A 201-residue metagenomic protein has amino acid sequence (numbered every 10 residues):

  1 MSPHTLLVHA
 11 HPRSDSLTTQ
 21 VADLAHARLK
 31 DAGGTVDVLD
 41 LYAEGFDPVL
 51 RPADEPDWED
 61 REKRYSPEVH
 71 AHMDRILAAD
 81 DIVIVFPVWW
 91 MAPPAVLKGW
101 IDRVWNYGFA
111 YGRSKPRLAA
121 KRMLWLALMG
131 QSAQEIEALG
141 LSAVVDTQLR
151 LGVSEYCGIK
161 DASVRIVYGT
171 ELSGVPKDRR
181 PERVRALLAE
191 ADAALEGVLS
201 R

Functional and structural regions predicted by a protein language model:
M1-F109, K177, P181-R201: N-terminal beta1-alpha1-beta2 submodule of the flavodoxin-like/Rossmannoid cofactor-binding fold
S2, G33-T35, A120, G158-D161: A generic structural signal for alpha->beta connector loops
S2-L6, L128-Q131, V167-V175: A short small-residue
T5-L6, D37, R122-L124, S163: A structural signal for isolated positions on well-ordered beta-strands in alpha/beta enzyme cores
R13-S14, E44, G112, Q131 (+1 more regions): Surface-exposed, flexible loop/turn segments at secondary-structure boundaries
V85, W125-A127, V164: Short, conserved beta-strand edge motifs with alternating hydrophobic and charged residues
A110-K160: Short, glycine-/small-residue-rich phosphate/pyrophosphate-handling segment
L139-V144, Q148-R201: Glycine-rich phosphate/pyrophosphate-binding loop and the adjoining helix
